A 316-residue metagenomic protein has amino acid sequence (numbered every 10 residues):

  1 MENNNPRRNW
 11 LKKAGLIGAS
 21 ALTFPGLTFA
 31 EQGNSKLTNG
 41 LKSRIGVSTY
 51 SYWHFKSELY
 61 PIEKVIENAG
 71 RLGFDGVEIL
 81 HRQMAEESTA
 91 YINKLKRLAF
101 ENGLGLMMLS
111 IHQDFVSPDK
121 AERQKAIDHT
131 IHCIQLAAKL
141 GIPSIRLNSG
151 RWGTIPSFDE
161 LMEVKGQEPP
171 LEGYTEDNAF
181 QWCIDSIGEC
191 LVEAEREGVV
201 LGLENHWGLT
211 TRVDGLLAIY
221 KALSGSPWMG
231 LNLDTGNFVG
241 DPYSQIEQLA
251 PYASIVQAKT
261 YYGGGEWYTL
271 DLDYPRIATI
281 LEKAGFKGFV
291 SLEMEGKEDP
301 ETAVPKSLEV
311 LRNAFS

Functional and structural regions predicted by a protein language model:
E2-G46, W53-L72, G188, R196 (+1 more regions): Histidine-acidic metal/acid-base catalytic patches
G15, S20-T23, K36-L37, L98-G105 (+1 more regions): Active-site acidic/histidine proton-transfer and metal-coordination neighborhood in alpha/beta enzyme cores
N68, L72-E86, S110: N-terminal substrate-binding region of glycoside hydrolase catalytic domains
E78, M108-S110, R146, G202 (+2 more regions): Conserved beta-strand positions in the central sheet of alpha/beta enzyme cores
E78-K96, W152-P156: Glycine-rich, proline-tolerant flexible connector loops at the mouths of alpha/beta enzymes
E78-R82, L201-N205, N232-D234, S291-E293: Short catalytic-loop micro-motif centered on adjacent basic/acidic residues
E87-N93, K120-R123, P300-A303: Metal-dependent catalytic neighborhoods of phosphoester/phosphodiester hydrolases
Y91-E101, C190, R276-I280: Catalytic-core regions built around general acid/base machinery
